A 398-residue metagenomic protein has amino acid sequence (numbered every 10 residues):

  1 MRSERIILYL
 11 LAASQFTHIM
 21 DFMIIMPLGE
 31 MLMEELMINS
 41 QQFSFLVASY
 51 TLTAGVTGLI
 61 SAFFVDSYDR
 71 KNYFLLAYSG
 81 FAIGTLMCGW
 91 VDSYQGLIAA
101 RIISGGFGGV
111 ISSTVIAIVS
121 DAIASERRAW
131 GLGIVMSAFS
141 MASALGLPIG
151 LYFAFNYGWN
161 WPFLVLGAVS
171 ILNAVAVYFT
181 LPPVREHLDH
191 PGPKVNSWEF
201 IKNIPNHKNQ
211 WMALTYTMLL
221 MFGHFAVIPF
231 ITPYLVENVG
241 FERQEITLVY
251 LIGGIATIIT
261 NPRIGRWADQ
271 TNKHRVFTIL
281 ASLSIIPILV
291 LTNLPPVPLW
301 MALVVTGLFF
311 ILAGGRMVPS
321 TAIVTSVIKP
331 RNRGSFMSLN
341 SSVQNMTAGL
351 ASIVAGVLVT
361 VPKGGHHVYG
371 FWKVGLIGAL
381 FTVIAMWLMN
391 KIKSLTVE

Functional and structural regions predicted by a protein language model:
M26, Q210-L251: Extracytoplasmic gate region of multi-pass secondary transporters
M37, D69, W90-G96, G240 (+1 more regions): Helix-breaking motifs and short loop linkers at transmembrane-helix boundaries and internal kinks in secondary membrane
V56-Q95: Conserved MFS/SLC helix-loop-helix module at the cytosolic interface between two early adjacent transmembrane helices
A100-M141: Cytoplasmic helix-loop-helix junction between adjacent transmembrane helices in 12-TM secondary transporters
S125, I134-L181: Helix-loop-helix hairpin linking two adjacent transmembrane segments in secondary transporters
F155-G167, V359-L380: A membrane-interface helix-boundary motif in multi-pass transporters
P182-L214: Juxtamembrane intracellular "pre-TM" segments in multi-pass secondary transporters
H274-S320: C-terminal transmembrane helical hairpin of 12-TM major facilitator-type secondary transporters
